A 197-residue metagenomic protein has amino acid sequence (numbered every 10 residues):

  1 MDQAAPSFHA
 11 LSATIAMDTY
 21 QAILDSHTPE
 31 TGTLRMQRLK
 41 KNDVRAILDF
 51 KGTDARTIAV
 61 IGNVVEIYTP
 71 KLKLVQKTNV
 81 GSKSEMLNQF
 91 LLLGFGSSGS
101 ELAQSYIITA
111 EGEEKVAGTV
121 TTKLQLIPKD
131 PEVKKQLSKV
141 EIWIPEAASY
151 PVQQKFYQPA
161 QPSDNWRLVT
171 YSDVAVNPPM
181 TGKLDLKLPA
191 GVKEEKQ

Functional and structural regions predicted by a protein language model:
Q3-I67: N-terminal mature ectodomain segment of secretory-pathway/periplasmic proteins
A5, M86-A103: Short, solvent-exposed helix-to-loop capping segments enriched in aromatics
H9-L11, E30-G32, V44, D54-R56 (+6 more regions): Envelope-exposed proteins and targeting segments
A16, G94, Y106-E111: Short structured motifs
M17-T19, K40, F50-D54, G62-V64 (+7 more regions): A mature extracytoplasmic/lumenal domain signature
A22-T28, R45-G52, F95-S105, D130-K135: Short, solvent-exposed secondary-structure boundary motifs
E66-G94: Acidic/charged, solvent-exposed loop-and-adjacent secondary-structure segments enriched in E/D, K/R, S/T, and G/P
Q76-T78, L91, T109-Q197: Gly/Pro-enriched, hydrophobic low-complexity segments that function as extracytoplasmic propeptides/linkers
